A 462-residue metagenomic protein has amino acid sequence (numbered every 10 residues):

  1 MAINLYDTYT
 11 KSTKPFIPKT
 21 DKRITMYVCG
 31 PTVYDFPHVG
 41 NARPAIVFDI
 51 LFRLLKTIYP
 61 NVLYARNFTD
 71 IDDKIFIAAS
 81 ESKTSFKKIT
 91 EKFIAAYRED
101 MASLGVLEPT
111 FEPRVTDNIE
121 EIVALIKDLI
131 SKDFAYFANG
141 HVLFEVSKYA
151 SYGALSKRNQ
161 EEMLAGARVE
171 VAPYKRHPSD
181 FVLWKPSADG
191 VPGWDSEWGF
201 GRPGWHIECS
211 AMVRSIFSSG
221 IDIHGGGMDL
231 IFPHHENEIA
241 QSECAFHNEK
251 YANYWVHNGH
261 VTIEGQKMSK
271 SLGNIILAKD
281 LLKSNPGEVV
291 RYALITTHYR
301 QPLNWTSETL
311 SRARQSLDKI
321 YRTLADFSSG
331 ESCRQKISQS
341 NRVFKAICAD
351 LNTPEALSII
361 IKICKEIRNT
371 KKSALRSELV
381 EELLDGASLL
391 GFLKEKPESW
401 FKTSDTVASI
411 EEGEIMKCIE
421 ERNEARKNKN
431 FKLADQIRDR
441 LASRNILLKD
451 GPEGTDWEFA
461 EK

Functional and structural regions predicted by a protein language model:
M1-Y34, D49, I58, L63 (+2 more regions): Alpha-helical recognition segments enriched in aromatics with Gly/Pro capping that present substrate-recognition
T10, P15, K19-G105, L448-E453 (+1 more regions): N-terminal, positively charged nucleic-acid-binding surface of large information/translation enzymes
R43, D117, G204-E208, L351 (+1 more regions): Aromatic- and histidine-enriched alpha-helix N-cap/loop-to-helix transition segments that scaffold the rims
F68-D73, I94-Y97, L107-I122, N139-Y149: Short, glycine/charge-rich beta-strand/loop segments that flank catalytic centers and engage negatively charged groups
A79-F86, T110-T116, G227: The substrate-binding groove and active-site-proximal loops of carbohydrate-active enzymes, especially glycoside
S85, L107, G220, N248-E249 (+2 more regions): Short coil/loop linkers at secondary-structure junctions
K267-S269, G273-K462: Structural preference for alpha-helix termini/caps and helix-kink/transition segments
